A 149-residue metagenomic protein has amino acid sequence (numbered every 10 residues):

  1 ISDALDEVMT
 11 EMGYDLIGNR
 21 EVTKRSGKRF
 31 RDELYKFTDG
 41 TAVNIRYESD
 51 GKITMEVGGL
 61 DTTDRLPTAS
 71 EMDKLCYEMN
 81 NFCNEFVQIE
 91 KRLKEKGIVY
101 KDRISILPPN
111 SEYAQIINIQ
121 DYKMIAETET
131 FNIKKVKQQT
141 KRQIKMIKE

Functional and structural regions predicted by a protein language model:
I1-I17: Long amphipathic alpha-helical scaffold segments
S2, L75-I89: Well-ordered, non-membrane alpha-helical segments in soluble/globular domains
T10, E21-V22, L66-P67: Generic detector of short, locally flexible boundary/turn motifs and exposed helical patches
G13-V22, Y100-I104: Short secondary-structure junctions
I17-G51: Amphipathic, interaction-prone secondary-structure segments
L34-Y35, I45, M55, I89 (+2 more regions): Generic structural hydrophobic/aromatic packing signal, biased to beta-strands
A42-Y77: Intrinsically disordered, low-complexity regulatory segments enriched in Ser/Thr/Pro and charged residues
T62-D64, F82, I89-E149: Acidic, serine/threonine- and proline-rich low-complexity intrinsically disordered segments
